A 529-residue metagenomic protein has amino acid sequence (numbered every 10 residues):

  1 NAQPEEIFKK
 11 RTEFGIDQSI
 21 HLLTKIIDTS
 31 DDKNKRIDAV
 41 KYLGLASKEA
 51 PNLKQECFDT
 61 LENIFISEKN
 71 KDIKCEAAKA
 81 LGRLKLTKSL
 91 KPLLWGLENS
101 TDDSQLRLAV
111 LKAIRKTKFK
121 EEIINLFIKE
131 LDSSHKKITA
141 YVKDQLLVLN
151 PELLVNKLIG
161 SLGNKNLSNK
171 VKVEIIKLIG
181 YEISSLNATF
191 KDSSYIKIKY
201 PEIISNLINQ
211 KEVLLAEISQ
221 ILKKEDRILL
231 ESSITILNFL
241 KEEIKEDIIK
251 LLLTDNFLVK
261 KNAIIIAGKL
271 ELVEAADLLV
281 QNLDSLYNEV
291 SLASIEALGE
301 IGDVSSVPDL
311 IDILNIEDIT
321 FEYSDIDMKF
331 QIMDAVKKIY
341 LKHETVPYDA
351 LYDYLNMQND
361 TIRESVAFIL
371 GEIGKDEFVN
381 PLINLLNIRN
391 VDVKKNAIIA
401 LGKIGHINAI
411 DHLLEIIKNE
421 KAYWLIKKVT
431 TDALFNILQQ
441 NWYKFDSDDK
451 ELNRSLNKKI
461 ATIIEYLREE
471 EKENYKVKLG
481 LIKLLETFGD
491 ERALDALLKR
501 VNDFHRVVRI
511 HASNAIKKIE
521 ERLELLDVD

Functional and structural regions predicted by a protein language model:
N1-E49, I228-L229, V477: N-terminal segments that cap or nucleate solenoid repeat domains
N1-Q3, N34-K41, G180, S184-K197 (+3 more regions): HEAT-repeat alpha-solenoid elements in large eukaryotic scaffold proteins
E5, I37-K41, C75, K91 (+23 more regions): Alpha-solenoid HEAT/ARM repeat scaffold
T12, G44, G82, R115 (+14 more regions): Structural signature of alpha-helical solenoid repeat scaffolds
F14-I27, E49-I66, L86-E98, K120-E130 (+13 more regions): Amphipathic alpha-helical scaffolding segments comprising HEAT/armadillo-like alpha-solenoid repeats
D32-N34, N70-D72, D102-Q105, K136-K137 (+18 more regions): Alpha-helix N-cap/helix-start positions at coil->helix boundaries
D38-K41, K79, W95, K112 (+15 more regions): Residue-level signature of alpha-solenoid helical repeat scaffolds
E122-L158, N164-G180: Solenoidal tandem-repeat scaffolds enriched in leucines and small polar residues
